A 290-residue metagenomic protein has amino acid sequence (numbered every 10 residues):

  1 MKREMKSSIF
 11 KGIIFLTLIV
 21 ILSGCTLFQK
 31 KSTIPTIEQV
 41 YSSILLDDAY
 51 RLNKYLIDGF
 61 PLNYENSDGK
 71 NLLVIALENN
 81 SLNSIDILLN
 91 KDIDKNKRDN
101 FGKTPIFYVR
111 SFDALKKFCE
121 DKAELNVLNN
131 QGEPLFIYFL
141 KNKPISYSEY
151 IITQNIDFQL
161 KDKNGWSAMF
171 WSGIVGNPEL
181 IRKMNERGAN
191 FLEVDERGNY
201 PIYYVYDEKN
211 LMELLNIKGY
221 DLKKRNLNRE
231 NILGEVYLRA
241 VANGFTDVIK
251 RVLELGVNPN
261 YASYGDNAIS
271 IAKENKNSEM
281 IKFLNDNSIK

Functional and structural regions predicted by a protein language model:
R3-I13: Bacterial N-terminal signal peptides that target proteins for export
S23-G24: C-terminal motif of bacterial Sec signal peptides marking the signal peptidase cleavage site
K30-G69, I75: N-terminal segments that cap or nucleate solenoid repeat domains
S42-D47, I75-S81, Y108-F112, Y138-P144 (+5 more regions): Ankyrin repeat A-helix N-terminal signature
D48-L56, S81-N90, S111-E120, P144-T153 (+4 more regions): Ankyrin repeat structural motif
I202, Y261-K290: Leucine-rich solenoid repeat scaffolds
